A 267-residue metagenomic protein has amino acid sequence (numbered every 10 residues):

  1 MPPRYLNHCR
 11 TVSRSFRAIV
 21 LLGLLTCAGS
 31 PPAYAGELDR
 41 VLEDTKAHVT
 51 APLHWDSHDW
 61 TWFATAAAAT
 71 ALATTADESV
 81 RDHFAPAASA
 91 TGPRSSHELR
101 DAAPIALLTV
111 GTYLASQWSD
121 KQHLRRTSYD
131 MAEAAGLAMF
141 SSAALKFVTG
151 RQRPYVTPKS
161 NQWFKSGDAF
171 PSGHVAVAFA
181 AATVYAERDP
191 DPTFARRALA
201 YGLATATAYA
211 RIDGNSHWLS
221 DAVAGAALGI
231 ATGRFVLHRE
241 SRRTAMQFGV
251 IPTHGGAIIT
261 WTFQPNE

Functional and structural regions predicted by a protein language model:
P2-C9, R14-W62, P93-A106, Y113-E267: Replace "edges of transmembrane helices
F63-A67: Alpha-helical transmembrane segments
A69, T112-Y113: Well-ordered alpha-helical scaffold segments within catalytic/enzyme domains
T70-E78: Alpha-helical transmembrane segments of multi-pass membrane proteins
D77-P86: Membrane-interface helix-loop junction between the first two transmembrane segments
A85-P93: Perimembrane loop-to-helix junctions flanking transmembrane segments
